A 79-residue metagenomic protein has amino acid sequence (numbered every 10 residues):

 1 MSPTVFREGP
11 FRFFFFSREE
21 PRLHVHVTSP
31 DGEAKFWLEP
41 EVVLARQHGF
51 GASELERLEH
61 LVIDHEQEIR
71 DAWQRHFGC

Functional and structural regions predicted by a protein language model:
M1-T4, G78-C79: Intrinsically disordered, low-complexity and often Lys/Arg-enriched segments
S2, P10-R12: Charge-dense, helix-prone N-terminal extensions
R12, S29-D31, R70: Intrinsically disordered, low-complexity segments enriched in polar/charged small residues
F16-A52: A short, structured beta-strand/loop element
G49-C79: C-terminal structural segments of small proteins and small subunits
